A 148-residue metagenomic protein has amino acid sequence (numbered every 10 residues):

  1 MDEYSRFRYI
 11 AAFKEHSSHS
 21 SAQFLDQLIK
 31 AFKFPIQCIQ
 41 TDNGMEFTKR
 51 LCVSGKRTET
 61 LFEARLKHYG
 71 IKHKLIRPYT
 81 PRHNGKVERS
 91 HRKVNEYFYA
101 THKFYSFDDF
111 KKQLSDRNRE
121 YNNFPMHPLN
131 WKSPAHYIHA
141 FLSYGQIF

Functional and structural regions predicted by a protein language model:
D2-E3: Short, acidic, Ser/Thr-enriched surface-loop or helix-capping motifs
F7-A11, K74-I76: Short small-residue beta-strand/loop micro-motif enriched in glycine and branched aliphatics
I10-C38: Active-site beta-loop-alpha junctions of metal-dependent nucleic acid enzymes, especially the RNase H-like/DDE
S21-F24, T58, Q113: Hydrophobic alpha-helical membrane-association signature
T41-N43, C52-K56, T60-L66, I71-E96 (+2 more regions): RNase H-like two-metal-ion nuclease catalytic core shared by retroviral integrases and related mobile-element nucleases
E46-T48: Short, active-site-adjacent cap segments at secondary-structure transitions
A64, Y69-I71, R92-F148: C-terminal domain-tail junction helix/linker
